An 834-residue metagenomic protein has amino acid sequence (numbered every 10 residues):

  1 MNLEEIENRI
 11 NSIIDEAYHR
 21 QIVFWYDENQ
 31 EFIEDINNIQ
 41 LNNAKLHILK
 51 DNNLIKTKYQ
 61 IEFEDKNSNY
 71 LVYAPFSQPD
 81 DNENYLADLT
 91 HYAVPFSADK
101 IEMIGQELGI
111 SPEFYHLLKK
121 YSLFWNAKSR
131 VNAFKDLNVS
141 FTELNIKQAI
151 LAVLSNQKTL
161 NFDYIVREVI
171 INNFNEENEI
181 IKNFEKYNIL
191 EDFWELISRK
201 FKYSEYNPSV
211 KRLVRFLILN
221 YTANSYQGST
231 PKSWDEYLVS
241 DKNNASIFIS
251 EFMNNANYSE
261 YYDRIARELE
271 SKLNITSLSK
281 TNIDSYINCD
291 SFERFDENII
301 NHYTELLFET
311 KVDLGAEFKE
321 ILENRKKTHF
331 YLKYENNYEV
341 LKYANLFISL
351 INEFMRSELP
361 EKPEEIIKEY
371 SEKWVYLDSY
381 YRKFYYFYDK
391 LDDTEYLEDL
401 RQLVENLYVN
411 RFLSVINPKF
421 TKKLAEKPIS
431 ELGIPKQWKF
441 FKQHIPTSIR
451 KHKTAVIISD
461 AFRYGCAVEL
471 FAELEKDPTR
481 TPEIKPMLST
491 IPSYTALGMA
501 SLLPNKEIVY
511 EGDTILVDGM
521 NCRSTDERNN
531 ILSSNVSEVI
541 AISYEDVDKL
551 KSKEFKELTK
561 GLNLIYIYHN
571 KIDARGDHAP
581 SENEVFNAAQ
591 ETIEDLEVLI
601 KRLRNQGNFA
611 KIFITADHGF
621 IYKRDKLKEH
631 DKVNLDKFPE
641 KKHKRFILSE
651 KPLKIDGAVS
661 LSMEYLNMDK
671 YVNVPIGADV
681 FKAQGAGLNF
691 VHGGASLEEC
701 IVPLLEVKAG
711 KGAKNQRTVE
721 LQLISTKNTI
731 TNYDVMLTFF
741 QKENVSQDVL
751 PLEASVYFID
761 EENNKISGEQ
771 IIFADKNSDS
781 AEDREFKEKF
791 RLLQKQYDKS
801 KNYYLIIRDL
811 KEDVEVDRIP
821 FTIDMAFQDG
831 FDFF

Functional and structural regions predicted by a protein language model:
M1-K453, R463-I612, A616-F834: …; additionally, a secondary subgroup of soluble metalloenzymes is captured
D460: Ligand-binding pocket scaffold of soluble enzyme catalytic domains
